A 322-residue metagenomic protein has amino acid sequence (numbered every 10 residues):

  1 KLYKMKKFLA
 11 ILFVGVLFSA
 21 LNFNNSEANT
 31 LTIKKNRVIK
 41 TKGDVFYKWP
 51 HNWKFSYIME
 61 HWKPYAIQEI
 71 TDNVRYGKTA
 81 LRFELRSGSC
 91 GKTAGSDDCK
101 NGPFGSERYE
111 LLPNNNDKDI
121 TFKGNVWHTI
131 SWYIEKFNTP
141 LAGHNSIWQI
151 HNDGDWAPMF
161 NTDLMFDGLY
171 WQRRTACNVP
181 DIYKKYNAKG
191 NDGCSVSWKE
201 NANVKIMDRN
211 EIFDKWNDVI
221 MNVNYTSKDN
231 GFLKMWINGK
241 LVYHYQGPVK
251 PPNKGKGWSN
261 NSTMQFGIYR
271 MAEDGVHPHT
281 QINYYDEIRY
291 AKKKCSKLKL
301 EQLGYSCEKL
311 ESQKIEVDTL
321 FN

Functional and structural regions predicted by a protein language model:
K1, G15-V16, T319: N-terminal leader/targeting segments
K1-F8: Positively charged n-region of N-terminal signal peptides that target proteins for export
I11-L12, S87: Intrinsically disordered, low-complexity segments enriched in polar/charged small residues
L12-A20: Bacterial N-terminal signal peptides
N22-A28: Sec/Tat signal peptide C-region and signal peptidase I cleavage site
A28-N322: Low-complexity, Ser/Thr/Pro/Gly-rich disordered linker/stalk regions
